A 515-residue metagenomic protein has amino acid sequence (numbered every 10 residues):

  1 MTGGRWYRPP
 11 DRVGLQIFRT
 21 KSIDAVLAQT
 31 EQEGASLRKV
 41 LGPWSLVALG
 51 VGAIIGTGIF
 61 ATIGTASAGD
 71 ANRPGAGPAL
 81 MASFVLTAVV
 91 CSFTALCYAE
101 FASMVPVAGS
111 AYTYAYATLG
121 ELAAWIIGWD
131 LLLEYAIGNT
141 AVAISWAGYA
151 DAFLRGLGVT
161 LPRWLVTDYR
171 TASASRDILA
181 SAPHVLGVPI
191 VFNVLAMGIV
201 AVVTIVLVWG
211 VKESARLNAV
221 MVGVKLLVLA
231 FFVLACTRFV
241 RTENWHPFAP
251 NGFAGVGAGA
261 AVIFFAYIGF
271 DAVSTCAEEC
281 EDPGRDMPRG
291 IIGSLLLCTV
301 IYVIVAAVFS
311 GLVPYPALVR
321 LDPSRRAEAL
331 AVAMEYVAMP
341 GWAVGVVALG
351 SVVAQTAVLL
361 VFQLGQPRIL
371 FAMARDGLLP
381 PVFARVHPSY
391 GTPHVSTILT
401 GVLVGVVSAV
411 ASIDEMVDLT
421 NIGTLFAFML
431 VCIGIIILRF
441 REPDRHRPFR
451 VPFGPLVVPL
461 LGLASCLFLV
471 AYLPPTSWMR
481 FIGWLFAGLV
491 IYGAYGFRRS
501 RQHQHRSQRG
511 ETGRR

Functional and structural regions predicted by a protein language model:
M1-G64, A68-G77, M81, C91-S92 (+7 more regions): Membrane-interface "cap" regions at the ends of multi-pass membrane proteins
R38, A61-S181, L297, I301-I304 (+1 more regions): Extracellular loop-to-transmembrane helix junctions
L41-F60, S83, P189-V206, F232-C236 (+3 more regions): Hydrophobic, membrane-embedded alpha-helices of multi-pass small-molecule transporters
T113-Y114, G120, D151-V166, G259 (+2 more regions): TM-loop-TM module centered on a large, flexible mid-protein loop between adjacent transmembrane helices in multi-pass
A147, V188-F239, P250-F253, I291-L295 (+2 more regions): Membrane-interface loop-to-helix entry segments
G148-G158, G223-A249, F264, A307-V313 (+2 more regions): Hydrophobic alpha-helical segments and their helix-loop junctions in multi-pass secondary transporters
V188-V191, P250, V382-H394, F428-S477 (+1 more regions): C-terminal membrane-solvent junction of multi-pass transporters and transport-like membrane proteins
A235, D418-L419, G423-T424, F453-R515: A generic transmembrane alpha-helix motif of multi-pass inner-membrane proteins
